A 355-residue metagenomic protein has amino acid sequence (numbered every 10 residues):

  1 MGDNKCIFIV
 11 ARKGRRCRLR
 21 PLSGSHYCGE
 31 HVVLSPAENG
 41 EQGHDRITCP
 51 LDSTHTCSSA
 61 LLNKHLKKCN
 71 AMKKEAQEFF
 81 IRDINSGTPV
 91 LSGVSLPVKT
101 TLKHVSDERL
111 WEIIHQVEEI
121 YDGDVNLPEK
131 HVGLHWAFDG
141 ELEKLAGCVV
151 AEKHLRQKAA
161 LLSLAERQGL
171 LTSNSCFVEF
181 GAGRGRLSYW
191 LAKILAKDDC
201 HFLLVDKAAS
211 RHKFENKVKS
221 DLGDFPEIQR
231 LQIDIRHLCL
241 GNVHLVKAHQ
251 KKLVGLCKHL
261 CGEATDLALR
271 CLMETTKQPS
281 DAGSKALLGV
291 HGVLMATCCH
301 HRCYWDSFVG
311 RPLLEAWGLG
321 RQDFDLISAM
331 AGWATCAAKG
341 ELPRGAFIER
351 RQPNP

Functional and structural regions predicted by a protein language model:
G2-R18, L22-S23, G29-T56, A60-P355: Class I S-adenosyl-L-methionine
